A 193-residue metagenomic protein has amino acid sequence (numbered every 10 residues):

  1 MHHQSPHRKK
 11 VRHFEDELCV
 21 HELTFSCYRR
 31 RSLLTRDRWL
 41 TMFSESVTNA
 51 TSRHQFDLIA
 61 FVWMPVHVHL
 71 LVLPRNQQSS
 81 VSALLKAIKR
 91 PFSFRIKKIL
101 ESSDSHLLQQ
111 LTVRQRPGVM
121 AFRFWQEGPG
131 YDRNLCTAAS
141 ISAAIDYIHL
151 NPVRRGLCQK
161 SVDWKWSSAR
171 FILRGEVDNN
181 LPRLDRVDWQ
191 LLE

Functional and structural regions predicted by a protein language model:
M1-E193: Short catalytic/metal-binding and nucleic-acid-binding patches
